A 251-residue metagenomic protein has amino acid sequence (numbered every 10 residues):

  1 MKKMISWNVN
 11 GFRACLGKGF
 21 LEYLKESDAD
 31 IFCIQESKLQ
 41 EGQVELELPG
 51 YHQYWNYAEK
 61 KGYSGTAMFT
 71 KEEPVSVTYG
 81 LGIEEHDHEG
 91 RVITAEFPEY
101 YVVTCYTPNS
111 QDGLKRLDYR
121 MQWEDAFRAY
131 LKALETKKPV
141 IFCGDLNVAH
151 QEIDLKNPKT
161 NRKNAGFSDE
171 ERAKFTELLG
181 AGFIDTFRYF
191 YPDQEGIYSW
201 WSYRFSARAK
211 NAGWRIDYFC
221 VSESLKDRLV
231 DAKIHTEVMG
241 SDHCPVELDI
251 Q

Functional and structural regions predicted by a protein language model:
M1-L48, A58, Y63, Y79 (+2 more regions): N-terminal, active-site-proximal structural segment of metallo-dependent hydrolase catalytic domains
K2-N10, E99-Q111, C143: Active-site-proximal beta-strand elements of phosphoester/diester hydrolases
N8, L24-G42, V102, L131-E152 (+4 more regions): Active-site beta-strand/loop signature of hydrolases that rely on acidic residues for catalysis
K38, Q43-S110: Structured beta-strand-rich core segments of catalytic domains in phosphoester-bond hydrolases
H52, A126-A212, I216: Metal-dependent phosphoesterases centered on the DNase I-like endonuclease/exonuclease/phosphatase
K61-S76, F205-D227: Conserved beta strand-loop-helix elements of the APE1-like EEP
G82-I83, P108-E124, K159-N164: Surface-exposed cleft-lining segments at the edges of enzyme active sites
K233-Q251: Surface polyanion/phosphate-binding segment centered on an Asp-His-Pro turn
